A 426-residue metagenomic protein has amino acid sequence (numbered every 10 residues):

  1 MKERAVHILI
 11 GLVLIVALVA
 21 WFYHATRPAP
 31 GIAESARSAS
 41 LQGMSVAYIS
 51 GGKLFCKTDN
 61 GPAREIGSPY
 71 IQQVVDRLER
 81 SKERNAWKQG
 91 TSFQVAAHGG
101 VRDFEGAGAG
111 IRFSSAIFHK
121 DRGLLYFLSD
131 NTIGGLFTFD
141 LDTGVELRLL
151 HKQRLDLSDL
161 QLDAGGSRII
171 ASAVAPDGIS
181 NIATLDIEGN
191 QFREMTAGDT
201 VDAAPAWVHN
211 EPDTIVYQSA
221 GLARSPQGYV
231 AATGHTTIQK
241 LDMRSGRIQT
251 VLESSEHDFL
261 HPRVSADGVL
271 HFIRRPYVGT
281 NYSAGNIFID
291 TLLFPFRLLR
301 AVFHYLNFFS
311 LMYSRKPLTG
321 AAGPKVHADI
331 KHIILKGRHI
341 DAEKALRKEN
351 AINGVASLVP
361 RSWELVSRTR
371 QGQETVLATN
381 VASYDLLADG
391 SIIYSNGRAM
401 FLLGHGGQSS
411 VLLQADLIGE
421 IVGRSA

Functional and structural regions predicted by a protein language model:
M1-L12: Feature marks short, highly hydrophobic, charge-poor N-terminal signal-anchor/signal peptide-like helices that anchor
I8-I10, F22, F104: Extended hydrophobic/Leu-rich segments
L14-Y23: Hydrophobic alpha-helical membrane-insertion segments, chiefly the h-region of N-terminal signal peptides
A25-A426: Sequence signature of WD/YWTD-type beta-propeller architectures
